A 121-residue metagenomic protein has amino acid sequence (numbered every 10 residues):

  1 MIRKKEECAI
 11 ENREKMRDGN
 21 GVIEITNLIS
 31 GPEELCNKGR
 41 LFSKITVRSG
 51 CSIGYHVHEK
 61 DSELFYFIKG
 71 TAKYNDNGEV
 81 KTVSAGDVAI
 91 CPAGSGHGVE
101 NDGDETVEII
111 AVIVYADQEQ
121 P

Functional and structural regions predicted by a protein language model:
M1-G39, Q120: A short, N-terminal "cap"/entry segment at the start of jelly-roll beta-barrel domains of the cupin/DSBH fold
N27-G31, S43-H58, A93: Conserved short histidine dyad/triad with adjacent acidic residue
L35-N37, I53-E59, E100-D102: Short histidine-centered beta-strand/loop micro-motifs that create catalytic or ligand/metal-coordination sites
I45-R48, V57-Y74, V112: Short, conserved beta-strand element in jelly-roll/cupin
S49, K60-D61, E79, S95-G96 (+1 more regions): A generic "binding-loop/recognition-motif" signal
S52-G54, K73, A89, A93-G98: Histidine-centered metal-chelating micro-motifs
G78-A93: Short acidic-glycine-tyrosine-enriched beta hairpin
A93-E119: Ligand-binding loop in jelly-roll beta-barrel domains
